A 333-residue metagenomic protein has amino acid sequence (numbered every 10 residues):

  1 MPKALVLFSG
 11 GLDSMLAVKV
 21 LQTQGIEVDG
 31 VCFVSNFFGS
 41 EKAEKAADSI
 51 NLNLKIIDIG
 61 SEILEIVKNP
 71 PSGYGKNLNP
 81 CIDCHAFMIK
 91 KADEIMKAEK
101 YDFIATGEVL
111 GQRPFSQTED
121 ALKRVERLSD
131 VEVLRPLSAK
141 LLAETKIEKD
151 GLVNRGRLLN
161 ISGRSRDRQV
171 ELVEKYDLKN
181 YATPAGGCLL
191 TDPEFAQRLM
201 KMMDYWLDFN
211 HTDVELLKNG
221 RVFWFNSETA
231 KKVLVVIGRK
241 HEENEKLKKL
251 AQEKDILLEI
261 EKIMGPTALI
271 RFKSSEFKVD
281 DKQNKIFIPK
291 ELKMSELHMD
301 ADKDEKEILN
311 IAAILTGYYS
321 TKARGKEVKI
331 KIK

Functional and structural regions predicted by a protein language model:
M1-K175: ATP-dependent adenylation/nucleotidyltransferase module used to activate substrates
E132, L137-K140, T145-I332: AMP-forming adenylation/ATP pyrophosphatase catalytic core
